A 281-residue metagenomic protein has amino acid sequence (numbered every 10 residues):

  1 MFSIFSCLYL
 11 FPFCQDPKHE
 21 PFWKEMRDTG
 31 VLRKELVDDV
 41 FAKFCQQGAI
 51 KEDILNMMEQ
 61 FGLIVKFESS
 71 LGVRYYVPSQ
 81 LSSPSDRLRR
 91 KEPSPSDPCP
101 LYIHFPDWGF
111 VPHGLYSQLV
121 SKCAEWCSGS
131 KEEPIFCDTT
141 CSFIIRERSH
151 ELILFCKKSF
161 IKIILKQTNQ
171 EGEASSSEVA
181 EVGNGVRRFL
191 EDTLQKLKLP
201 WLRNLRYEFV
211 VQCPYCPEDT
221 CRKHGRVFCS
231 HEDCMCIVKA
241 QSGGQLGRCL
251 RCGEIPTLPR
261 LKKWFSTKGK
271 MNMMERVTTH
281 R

Functional and structural regions predicted by a protein language model:
M1-R281: Extended, non-catalytic interaction/assembly segments in eukaryotic proteins
